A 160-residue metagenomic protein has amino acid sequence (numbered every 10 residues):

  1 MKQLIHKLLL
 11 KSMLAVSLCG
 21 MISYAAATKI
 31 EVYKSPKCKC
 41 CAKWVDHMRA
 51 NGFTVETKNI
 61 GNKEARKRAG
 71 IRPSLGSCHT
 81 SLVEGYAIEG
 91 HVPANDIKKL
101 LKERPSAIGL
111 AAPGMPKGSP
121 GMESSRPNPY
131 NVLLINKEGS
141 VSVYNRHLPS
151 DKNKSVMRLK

Functional and structural regions predicted by a protein language model:
M1-K7: N-terminal secretory signal peptides that target proteins for export/translocation
K11-G20: Bacterial N-terminal signal peptides
A15, K34-K37, S74: Secretory pathway export signals and precursors
A26-D46, N51: Local sequence-structure signature of Cys/Sec-based thiol-disulfide redox active-site neighborhoods
V45-P93: N-terminal, post-signal-peptide region of Sec/Tat-exported proteins
S74-K160: Thiol/selenol-based redox catalytic cores and closely related redox-interacting motifs
